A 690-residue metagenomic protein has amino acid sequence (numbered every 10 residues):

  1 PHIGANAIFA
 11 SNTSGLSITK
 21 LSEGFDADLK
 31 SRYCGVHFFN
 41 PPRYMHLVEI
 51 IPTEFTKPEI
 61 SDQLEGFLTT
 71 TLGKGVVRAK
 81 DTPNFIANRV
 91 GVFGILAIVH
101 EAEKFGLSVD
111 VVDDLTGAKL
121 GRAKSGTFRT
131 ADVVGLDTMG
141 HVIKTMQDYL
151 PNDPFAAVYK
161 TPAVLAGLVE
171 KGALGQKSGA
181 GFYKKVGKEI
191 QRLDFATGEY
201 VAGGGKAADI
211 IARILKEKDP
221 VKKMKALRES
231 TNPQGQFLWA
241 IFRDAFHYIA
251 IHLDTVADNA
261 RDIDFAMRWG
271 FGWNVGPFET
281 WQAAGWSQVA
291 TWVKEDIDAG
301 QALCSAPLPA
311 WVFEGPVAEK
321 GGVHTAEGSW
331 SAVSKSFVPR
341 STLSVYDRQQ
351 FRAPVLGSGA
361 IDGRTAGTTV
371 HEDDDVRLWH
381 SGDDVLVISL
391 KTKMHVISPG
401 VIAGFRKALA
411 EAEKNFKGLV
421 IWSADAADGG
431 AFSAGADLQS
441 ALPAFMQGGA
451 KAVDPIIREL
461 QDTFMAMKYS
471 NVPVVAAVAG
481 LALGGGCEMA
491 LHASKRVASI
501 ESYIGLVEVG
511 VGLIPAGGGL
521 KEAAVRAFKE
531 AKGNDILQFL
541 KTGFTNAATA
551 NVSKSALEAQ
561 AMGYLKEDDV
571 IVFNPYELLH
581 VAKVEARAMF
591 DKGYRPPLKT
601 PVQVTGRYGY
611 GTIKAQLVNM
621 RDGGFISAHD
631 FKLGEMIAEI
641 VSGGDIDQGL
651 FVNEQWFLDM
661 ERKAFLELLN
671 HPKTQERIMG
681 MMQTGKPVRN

Functional and structural regions predicted by a protein language model:
P1-A427, D437-E459, M465-V472, A479-L483 (+4 more regions): N-terminal glycine-rich phosphate-binding loop for ADP-containing cofactors
C487: Short glycine/serine-rich donor-binding loops of glycosyltransferases
